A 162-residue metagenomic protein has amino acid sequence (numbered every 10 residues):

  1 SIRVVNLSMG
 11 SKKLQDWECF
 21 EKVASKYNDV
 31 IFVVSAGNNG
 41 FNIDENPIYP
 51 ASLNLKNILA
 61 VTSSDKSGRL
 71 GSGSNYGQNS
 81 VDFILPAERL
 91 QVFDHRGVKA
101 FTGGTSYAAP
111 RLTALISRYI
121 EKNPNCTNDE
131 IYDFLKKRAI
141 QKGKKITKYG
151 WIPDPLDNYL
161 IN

Functional and structural regions predicted by a protein language model:
S1-N57, S67, H95-A109: Substrate-binding/access-modulating region of protease and related hydrolase catalytic domains
I2-M9, Q15, V30, N57-A60 (+1 more regions): C-terminal subdomain of the subtilisin-like protease fold in secreted/lumenal serine endopeptidases
K22-S25, T113-S117, D129, D133 (+1 more regions): Solvent-exposed, polar/charged alpha-helical surfaces in well-ordered, non-transmembrane soluble domains, broadly
N42-D44, D65, D82, Q141 (+1 more regions): Acidic side chains
I48-E121, N125: Extracellular S/T/G-rich loop segment that most often corresponds to the catalytic His/Ser-adjacent loop
